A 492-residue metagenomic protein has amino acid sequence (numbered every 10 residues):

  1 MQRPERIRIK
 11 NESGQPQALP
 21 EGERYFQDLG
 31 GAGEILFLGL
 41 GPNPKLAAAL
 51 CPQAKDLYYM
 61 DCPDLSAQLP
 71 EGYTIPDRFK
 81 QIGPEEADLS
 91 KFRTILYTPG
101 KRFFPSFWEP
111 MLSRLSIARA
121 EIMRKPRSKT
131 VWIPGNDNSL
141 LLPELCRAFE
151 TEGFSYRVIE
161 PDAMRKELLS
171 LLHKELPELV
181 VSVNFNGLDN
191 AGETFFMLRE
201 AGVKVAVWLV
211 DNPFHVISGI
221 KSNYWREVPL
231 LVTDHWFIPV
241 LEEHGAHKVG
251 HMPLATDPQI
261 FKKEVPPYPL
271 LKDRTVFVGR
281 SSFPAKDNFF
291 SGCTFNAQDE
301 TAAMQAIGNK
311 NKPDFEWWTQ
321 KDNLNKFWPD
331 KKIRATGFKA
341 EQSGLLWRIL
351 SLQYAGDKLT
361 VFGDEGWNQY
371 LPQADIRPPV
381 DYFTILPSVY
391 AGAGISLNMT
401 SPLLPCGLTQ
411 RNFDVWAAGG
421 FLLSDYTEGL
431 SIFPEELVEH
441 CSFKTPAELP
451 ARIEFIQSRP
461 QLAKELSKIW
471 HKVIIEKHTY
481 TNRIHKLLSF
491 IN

Functional and structural regions predicted by a protein language model:
M1-V131, D137, L141-E144, E152-Y156: N-terminal donor/sugar-recognition subdomains of glycan-related enzymes, prototypically the membrane-proximal stem
E21-G22, L36-C51, P63, P70 (+3 more regions): Extended catalytic core of nucleotide-activated donor transferases of GT-like folds
G31, L176, R226, A391-G392: Alpha-helix C-terminal capping/helix-to-coil transition sites in glycosyltransferase folds
I35, V180, V205, P229-L230 (+4 more regions): Short, well-ordered beta-strand core segments
K55-D56, E71-A87, K91-I95, F154 (+5 more regions): Active-site regions of enzymes building and remodeling cell-envelope glycoconjugates
G72-T74, F92-L96, I220-W225, K263-R274 (+2 more regions): Short, surface-exposed amphipathic charged segments that create phosphate/polyanion-binding patches used for binding
F107-A148, H247-L404, L423, T427-L430: Nucleotide-sugar donor-binding catalytic core of glycosyltransferases
P126, E144-G153, R157-E160, N223-Y224 (+2 more regions): Catalytic binding pocket for nucleotide-activated donors in carbohydrate/polymer assembly enzymes
